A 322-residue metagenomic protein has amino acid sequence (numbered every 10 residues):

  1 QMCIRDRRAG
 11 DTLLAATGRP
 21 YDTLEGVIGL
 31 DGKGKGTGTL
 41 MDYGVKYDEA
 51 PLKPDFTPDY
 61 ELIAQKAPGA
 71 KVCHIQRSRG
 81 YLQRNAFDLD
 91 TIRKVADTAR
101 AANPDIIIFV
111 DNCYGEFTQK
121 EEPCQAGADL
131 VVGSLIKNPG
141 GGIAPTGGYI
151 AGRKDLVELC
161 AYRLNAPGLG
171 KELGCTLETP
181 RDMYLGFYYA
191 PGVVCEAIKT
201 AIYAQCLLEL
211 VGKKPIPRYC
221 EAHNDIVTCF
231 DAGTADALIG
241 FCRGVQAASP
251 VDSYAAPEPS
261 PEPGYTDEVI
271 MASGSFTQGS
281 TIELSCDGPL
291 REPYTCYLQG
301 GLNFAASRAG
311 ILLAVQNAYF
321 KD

Functional and structural regions predicted by a protein language model:
Q1, R5-C195, K199, Q205-L208 (+2 more regions): Conserved PLP-enzyme active-site core in the AAT-like
E209-K321: Conserved C-terminal alpha-helix-loop-beta "cap" of PLP-dependent enzymes that closes/shapes the active-site mouth
